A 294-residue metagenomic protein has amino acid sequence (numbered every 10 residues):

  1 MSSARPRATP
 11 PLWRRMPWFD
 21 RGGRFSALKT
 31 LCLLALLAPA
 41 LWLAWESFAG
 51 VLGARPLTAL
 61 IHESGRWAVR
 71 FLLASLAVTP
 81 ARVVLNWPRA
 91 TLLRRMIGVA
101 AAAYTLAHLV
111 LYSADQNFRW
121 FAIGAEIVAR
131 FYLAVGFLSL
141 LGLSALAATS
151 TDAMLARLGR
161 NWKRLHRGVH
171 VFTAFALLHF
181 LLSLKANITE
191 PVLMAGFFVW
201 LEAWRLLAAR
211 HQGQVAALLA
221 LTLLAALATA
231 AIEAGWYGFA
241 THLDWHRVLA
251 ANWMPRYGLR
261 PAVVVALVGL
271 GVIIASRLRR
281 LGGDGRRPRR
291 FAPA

Functional and structural regions predicted by a protein language model:
S2-A294: Membrane-embedded alpha-helical bundles that constitute the cytochrome b-like, heme-associated redox core of multi-pass
